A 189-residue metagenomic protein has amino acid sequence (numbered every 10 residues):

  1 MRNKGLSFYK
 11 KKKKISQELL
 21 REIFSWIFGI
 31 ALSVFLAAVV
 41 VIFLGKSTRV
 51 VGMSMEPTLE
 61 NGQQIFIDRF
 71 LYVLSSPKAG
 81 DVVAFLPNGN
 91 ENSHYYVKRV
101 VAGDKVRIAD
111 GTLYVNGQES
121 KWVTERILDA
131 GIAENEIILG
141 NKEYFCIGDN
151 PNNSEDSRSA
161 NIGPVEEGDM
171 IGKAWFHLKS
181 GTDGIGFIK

Functional and structural regions predicted by a protein language model:
M1-S93, V165-K189: Protein maturation boundaries and topogenic segments
T58, S76, V106-R107, I137-G140: Extracellular/periplasmic catalytic domains that process cell-envelope and extracellular macromolecules
Q63, K78-V82, D104, E143 (+1 more regions): Structural motif
D81, L113, N161-G163: Short Gly/aromatic-enriched secondary-structure transition segments
S93-V115: Mid-length scaffold segments of soluble, non-membrane domains
G111, V115-G131: PP2C/PPM family metal-dependent serine/threonine protein phosphatase catalytic domain, recognizing the conserved
A133-K189: Beta-strand-rich cores of mature extracytoplasmic or soluble domains
